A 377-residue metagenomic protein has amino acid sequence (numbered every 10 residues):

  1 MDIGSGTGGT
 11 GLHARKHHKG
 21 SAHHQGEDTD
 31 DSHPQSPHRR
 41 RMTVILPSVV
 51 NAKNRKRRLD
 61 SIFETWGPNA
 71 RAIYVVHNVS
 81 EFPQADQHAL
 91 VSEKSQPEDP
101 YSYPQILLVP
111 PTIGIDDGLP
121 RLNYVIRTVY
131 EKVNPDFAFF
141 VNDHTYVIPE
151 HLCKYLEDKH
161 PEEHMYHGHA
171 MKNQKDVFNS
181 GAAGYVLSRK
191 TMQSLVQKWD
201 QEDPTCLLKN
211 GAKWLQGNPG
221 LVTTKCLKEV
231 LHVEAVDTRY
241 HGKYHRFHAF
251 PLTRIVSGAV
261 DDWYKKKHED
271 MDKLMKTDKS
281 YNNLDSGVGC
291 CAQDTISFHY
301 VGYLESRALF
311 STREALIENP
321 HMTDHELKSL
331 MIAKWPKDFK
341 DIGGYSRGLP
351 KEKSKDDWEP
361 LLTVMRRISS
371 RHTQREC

Functional and structural regions predicted by a protein language model:
D2-G20, H24-N54: N-proximal low-complexity "stem/linker" segments adjacent to membrane-targeting elements
R15, W214-C377: C-terminal catalytic/acceptor-binding lobe
N54-R58, G114, G118-L122, I148-L152 (+6 more regions): Alpha-helical interaction elements in eukaryotic regulators
R58-F63, D86-V91, D99-Y103, P120-N123 (+4 more regions): Short coil/turn segments at secondary-structure boundaries
S61-R71: Short, acidic, metal-binding catalytic loop of nucleotide-sugar glycosyltransferases
R71-E81: Short beta-strand/loop segment that forms part of the nucleotide-sugar
V79-P135: Active-site-proximal specificity loops/subdomain of glycosyltransferases
F137, V141, T145-L252, S257-G258: Conserved catalytic core of nucleotide-sugar-dependent glycosyltransferases
